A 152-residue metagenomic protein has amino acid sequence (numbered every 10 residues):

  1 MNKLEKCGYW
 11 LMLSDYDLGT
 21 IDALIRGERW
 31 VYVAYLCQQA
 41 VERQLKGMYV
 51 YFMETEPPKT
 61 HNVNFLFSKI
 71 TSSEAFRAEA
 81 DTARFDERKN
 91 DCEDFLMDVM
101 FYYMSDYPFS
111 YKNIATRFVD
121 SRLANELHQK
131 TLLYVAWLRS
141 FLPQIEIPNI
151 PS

Functional and structural regions predicted by a protein language model:
M1-S152: Terminal alpha-helical segments
